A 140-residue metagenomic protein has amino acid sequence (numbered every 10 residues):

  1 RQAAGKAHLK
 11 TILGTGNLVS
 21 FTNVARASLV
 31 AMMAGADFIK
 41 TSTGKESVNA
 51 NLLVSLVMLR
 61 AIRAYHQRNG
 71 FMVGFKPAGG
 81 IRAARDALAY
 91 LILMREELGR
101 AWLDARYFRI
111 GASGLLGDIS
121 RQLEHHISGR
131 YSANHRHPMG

Functional and structural regions predicted by a protein language model:
R1-K76, R82-S113, R121-G140: Alpha/beta enzyme core
D118: N-terminal beta-loop-helix "entrance" segment that forms/cooperates in small-molecule cofactor or anionic ligand
